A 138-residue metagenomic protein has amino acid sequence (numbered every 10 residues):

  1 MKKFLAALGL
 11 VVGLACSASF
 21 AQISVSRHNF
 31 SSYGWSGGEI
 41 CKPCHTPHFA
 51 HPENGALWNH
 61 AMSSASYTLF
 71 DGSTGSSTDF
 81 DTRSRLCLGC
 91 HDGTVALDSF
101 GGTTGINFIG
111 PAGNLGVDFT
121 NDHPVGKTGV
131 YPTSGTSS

Functional and structural regions predicted by a protein language model:
M1-F4: Positively charged n-region of N-terminal signal peptides that target proteins for export
A7, V11, S17-K42, T46-S138: C-type cytochrome heme-c attachment and multiheme electron-transfer modules
